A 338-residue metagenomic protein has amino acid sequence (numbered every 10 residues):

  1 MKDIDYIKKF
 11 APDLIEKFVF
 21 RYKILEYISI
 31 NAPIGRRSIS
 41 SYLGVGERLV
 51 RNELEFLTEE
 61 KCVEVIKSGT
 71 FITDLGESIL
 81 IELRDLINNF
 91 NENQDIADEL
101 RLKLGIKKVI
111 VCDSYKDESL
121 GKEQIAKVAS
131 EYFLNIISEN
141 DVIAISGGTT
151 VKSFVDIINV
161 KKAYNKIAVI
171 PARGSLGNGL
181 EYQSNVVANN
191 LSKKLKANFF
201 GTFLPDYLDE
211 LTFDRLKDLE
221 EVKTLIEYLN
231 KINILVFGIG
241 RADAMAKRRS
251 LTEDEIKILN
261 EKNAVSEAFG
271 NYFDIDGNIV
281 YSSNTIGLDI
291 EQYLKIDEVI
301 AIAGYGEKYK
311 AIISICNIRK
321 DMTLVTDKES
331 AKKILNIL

Functional and structural regions predicted by a protein language model:
M1-V45, I87: Extreme N-terminal segment that seeds HTH/winged-HTH DNA-binding domains in transcriptional regulators
K9-E16, L75-I79, A97, S283-L338: ATP/nucleoside-binding phosphotransfer catalytic cores, i.e., glycine-rich phosphate-binding loops
I39, V50-E60: Basic amphipathic alpha-helical segments that dock to polyanions
T58-E139, D156, K161-Y164, L180: HTH-adjacent hinge/linker in prokaryotic transcriptional regulators
A97-I110, D117, Y164-A242, L251-T252: Ligand-binding beta-strand-loop-alpha-helix segment within the catalytic cores of soluble metabolic enzymes
D141, N233-I234, D297, M322: Conserved acidic residues
A144-T150, T326: Glycine-rich beta-strand-to-loop/alpha-helix junction loops that act as flexible
R248-G277: Gly/Ser/Thr-rich active-site loops/lids in small-molecule metabolic enzymes that frequently grip phosphoryl groups
